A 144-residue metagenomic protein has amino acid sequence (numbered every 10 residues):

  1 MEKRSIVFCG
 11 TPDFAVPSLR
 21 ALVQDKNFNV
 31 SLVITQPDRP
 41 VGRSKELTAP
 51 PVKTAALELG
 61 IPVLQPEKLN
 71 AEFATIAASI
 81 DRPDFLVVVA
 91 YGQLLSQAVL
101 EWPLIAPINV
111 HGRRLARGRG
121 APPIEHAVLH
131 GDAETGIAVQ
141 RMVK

Functional and structural regions predicted by a protein language model:
M1-R43: N-terminal Rossmann-like dinucleotide-binding module
S5, D84-F85: Structural motif
K26, L59, W102-P103: Short, structured coil segments at secondary-structure junctions
V30, P62-V63, P107, T135: Hydrophobic beta-strand scaffold residues
P37-L59: N-terminal beta-loop-helix "entrance" segment that forms/cooperates in small-molecule cofactor or anionic ligand
V63-L69: Short acidic-hydrophobic, aromatic-tinged amphipathic segments that line or gate anion-handling sites
N70-R82: Short amphipathic alpha-helix with an adjacent loop that forms part of the alpha/beta core around
F85-K144: Donor/substrate-binding cores of folate-linked one-carbon enzymes
